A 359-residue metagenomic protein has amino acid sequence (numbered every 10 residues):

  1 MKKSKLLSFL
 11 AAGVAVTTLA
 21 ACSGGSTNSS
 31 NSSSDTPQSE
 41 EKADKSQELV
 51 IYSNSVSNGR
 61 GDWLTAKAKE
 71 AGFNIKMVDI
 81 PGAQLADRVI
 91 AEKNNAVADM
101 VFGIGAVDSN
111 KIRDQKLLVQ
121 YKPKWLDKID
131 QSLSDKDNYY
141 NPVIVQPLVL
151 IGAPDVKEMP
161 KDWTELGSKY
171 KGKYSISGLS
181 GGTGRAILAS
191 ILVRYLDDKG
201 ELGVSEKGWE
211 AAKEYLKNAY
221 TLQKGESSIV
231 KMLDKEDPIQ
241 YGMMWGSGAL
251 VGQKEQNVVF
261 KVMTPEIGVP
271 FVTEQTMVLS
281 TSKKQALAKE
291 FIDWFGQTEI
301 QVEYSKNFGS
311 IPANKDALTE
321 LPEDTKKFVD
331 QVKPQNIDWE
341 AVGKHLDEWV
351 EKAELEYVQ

Functional and structural regions predicted by a protein language model:
T17-A21: C-terminal motif of bacterial Sec signal peptides marking the signal peptidase cleavage site
C22-K45: Short, low-complexity, disordered segments immediately C-terminal to signal peptides in bacterial exported proteins
K42-K111: Early extracytoplasmic/lumenal segment of secretory-pathway proteins
N54-G61, V97-A98, F102-M232: Extracytoplasmic ligand-binding site segments that recognize negatively charged/polar headgroups
V107-K111, D234, I239-V259: A ligand-binding cleft/hinge motif common to bilobed small-molecule-binding domains
K128-Q131, Q146, A211-L216, L222 (+1 more regions): Periplasmic-binding protein-like
V149-V156, L192-V193, V272-K284, F295 (+1 more regions): A bilobed periplasmic-binding-protein/Venus flytrap-type ligand-binding module shared by bacterial periplasmic
K173-S180, W294-A317: Periplasmic-binding protein-like
